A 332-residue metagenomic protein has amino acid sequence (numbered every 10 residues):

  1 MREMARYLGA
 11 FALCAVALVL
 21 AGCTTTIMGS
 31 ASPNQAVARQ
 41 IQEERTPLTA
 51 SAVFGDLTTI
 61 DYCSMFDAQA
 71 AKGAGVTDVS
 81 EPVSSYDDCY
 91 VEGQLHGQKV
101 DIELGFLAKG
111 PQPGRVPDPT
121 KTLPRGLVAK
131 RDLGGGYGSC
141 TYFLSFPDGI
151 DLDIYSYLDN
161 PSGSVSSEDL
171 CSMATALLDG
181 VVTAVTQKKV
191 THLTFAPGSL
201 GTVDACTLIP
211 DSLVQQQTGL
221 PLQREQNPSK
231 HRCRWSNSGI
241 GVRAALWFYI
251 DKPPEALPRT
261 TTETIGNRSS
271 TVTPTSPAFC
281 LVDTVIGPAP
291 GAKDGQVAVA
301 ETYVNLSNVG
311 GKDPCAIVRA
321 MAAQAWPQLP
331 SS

Functional and structural regions predicted by a protein language model:
M1-A15: N-terminal export and membrane-targeting signals
V19-G22: C-terminal motif of bacterial Sec signal peptides marking the signal peptidase cleavage site
T24, Y62-S64, D88-Y90, S139-T141 (+5 more regions): Sequence contexts marking disulfide-bonded cysteines in secreted/extracellular proteins
T24-Y86, A174-A184, K188-S229, L257-T262 (+1 more regions): N-terminal "mature-domain start" segment
G73-G135, E225-V304: Short, solvent-exposed recognition patches
L127-A196, R268-S332: A short, solvent-exposed beta-edge/loop patch
